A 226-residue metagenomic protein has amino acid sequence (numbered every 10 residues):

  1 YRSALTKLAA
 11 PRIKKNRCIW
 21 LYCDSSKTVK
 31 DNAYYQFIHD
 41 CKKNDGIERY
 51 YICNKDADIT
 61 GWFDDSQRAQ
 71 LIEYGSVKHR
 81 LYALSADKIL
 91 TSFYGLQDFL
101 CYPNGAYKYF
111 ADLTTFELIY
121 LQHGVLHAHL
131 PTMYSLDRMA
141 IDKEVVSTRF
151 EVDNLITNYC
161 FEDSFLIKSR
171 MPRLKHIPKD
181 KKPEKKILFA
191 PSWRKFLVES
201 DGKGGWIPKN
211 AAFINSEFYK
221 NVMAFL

Functional and structural regions predicted by a protein language model:
Y1-I19: Non-catalytic membrane-proximal stalk/linker segments that position and tether the catalytic domains
R2-T6, T60-G61, K220-M223: Generic detector of well-ordered alpha-helical segments enriched in charged/polar residues, highlighting helical
C18-I177: Active-site and donor-binding regions of nucleotide-sugar-utilizing enzymes
K30-N44, P172-L226: Conserved catalytic-core segment of nucleotide-activated headgroup transferases in glycan assembly
